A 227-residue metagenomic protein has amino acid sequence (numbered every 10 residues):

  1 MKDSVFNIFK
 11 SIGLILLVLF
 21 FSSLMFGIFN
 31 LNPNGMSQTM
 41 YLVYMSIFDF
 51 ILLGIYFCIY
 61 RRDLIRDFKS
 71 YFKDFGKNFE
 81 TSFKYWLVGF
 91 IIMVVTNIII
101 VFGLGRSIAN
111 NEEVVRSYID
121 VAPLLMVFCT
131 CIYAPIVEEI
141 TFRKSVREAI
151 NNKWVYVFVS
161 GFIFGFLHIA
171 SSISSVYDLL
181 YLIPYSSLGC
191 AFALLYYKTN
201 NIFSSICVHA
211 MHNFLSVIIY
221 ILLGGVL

Functional and structural regions predicted by a protein language model:
M1-V5: Short, Lys/Arg-rich, polar N-terminal cytosolic tail immediately upstream of the first transmembrane signal-anchor
N7-F9, M45, F50, N78 (+5 more regions): Small-residue packing motifs within transmembrane alpha-helices
N7-S22, Y85-I92, V157-I163: Alpha-helical transmembrane segments
K10-D63, N110-E113: Alpha-helical transmembrane segments in multi-pass membrane proteins
S23-P33, I100-R106, I169-I173: Juxtamembrane "helix-exit" motif on the non-cytosolic side of transmembrane helices
P33-S37, I65-A134, V226-L227: Juxtamembrane helix-loop-helix connectors linking adjacent transmembrane helices in multi-pass membrane enzymes
F57-R66, L195-T199: Structural signal for the C-terminal ends of transmembrane alpha-helices and the immediately following loop
V94, D120-L227: Transmembrane helix-loop-helix hairpins at the membrane interface of multi-pass integral membrane proteins
